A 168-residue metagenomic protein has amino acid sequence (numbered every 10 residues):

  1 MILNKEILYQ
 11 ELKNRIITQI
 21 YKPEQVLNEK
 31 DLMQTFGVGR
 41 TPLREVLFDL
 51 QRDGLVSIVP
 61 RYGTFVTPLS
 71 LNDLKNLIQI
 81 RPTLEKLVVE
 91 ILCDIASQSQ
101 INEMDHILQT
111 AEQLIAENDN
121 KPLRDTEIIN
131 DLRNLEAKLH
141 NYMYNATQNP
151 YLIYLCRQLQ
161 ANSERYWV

Functional and structural regions predicted by a protein language model:
M1-D94, Y151: Short linear motifs at protein or domain termini
Q98-V168: Conserved amphipathic alpha-helical segments that form helical-bundle/coiled-coil interaction surfaces
